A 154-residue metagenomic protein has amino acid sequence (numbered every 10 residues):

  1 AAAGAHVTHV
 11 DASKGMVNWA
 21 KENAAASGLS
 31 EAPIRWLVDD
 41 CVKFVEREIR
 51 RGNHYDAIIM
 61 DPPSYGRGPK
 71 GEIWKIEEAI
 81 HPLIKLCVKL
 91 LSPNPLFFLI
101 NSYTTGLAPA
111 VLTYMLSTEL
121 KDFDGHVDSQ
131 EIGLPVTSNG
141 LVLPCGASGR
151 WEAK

Functional and structural regions predicted by a protein language model:
A1-A2: Gly/Ala-rich phosphate-binding loop of Rossmann-like dinucleotide-binding domains, activating on the conserved
H6-D11: Conserved SAM-binding motif I beta-strand of class I
A12-I59: S-adenosyl-L-methionine
V38, Y55-L86: Mobile active-site "lid"/loop adjacent to the S-adenosyl-L-methionine
D40-V42, S64, T104: Active-site-proximal loop/turn and secondary-structure-junction residues that shape catalytic pockets, frequently
V45-I49, P69-G71, A110-V111: Short, well-ordered secondary-structure micro-motifs
L86, L91-F97: Short glycine-dipeptide loop
P95-K154: C-terminal catalytic and target-recognition region of SAM-dependent MTase-like enzymes, primarily methyltransferases
